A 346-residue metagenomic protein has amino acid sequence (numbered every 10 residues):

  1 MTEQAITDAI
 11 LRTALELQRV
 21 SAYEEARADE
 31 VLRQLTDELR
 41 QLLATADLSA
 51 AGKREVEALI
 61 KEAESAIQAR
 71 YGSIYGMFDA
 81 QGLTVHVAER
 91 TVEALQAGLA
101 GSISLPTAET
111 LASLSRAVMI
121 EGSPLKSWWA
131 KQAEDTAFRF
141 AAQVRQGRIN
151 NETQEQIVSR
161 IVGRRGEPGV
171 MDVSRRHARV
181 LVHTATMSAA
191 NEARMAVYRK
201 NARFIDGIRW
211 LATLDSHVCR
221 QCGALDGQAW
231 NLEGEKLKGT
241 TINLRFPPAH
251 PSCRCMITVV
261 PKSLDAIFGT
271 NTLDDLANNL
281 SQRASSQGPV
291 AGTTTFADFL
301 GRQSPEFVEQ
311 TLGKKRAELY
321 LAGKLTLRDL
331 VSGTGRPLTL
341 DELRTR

Functional and structural regions predicted by a protein language model:
M1-P168, L264-R346: N-terminal leader/targeting and assembly helices and adjacent pre-domain segments
M171-T270: Acidic, glycine-rich two-metal-ion catalytic cores of nucleic acid-processing enzymes
